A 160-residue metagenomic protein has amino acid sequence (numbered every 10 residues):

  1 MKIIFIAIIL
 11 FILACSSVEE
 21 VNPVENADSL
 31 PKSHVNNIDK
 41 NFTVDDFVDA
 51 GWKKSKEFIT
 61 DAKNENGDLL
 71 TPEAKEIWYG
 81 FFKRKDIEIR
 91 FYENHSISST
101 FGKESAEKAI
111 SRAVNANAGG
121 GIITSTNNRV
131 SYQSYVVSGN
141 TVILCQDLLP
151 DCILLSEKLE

Functional and structural regions predicted by a protein language model:
M1-I8: Sec-dependent signal peptide recognition, specifically the positively charged N-region followed immediately by
I12-A14: C-terminal motif of bacterial Sec signal peptides marking the signal peptidase cleavage site
V18-E76, L149-E160: N-terminal "mature-domain start" segment
P23-D28, K83-K85, V137: Acidic/histidine-rich, surface-exposed loop or edge segments in extracytoplasmic proteins
S29-H34, D86-F91, N140-Q146: Second-shell loop/turn segments in exported
F42-N128: Short, solvent-exposed recognition patches
N117-E160: A short, solvent-exposed beta-edge/loop patch
